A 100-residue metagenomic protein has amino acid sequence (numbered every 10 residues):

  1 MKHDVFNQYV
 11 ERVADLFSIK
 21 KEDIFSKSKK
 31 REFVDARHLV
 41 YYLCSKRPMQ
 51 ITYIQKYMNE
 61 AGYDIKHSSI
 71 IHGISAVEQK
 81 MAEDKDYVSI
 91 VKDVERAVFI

Functional and structural regions predicted by a protein language model:
M1-E11: General nucleic-acid-binding
V13-R37, I65: Short, Lys/Arg-enriched anionic-surface-contact patches
V34-M49: Short, amphipathic alpha-helical "recognition" segments used to contact nucleic acids or chromatin
S45, I74, E78-M81: DNA major-groove recognition helix of helix-turn-helix
Q50-T52, K56-H72: Short, basic interhelical loop/turn and adjoining N-cap of the next helix at nucleic-acid- or acidic-partner-contacting
M81-I100: Short Lys/Arg-enriched helix C-cap and helix-to-coil transition segments that create basic nucleic-acid-contact patches
